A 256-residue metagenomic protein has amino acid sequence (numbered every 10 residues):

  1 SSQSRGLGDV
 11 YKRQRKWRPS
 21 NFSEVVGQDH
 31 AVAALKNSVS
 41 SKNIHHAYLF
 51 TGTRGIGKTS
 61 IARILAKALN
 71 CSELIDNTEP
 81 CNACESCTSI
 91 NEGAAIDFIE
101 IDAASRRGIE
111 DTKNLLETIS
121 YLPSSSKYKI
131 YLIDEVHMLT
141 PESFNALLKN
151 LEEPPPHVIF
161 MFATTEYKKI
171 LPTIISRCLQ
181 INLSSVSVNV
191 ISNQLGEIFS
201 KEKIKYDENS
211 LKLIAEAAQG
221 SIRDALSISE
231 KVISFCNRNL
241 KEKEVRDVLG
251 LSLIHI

Functional and structural regions predicted by a protein language model:
S1-S4, S60, A104-S105, S221: Short linear Ser/Thr-Pro motifs
S2-S4, S23, Y48-T51, E216 (+1 more regions): Short glycine- and Lys/Arg-enriched binding-loop motifs that mark or flank ligand-binding interfaces
Q3-Y11, I256: Short, small-residue-biased leader/transition segments that mark boundaries at the very start of proteins
D9-Q180, V190, I198: P-loop/Walker A NTP-binding region and its immediately flanking N-terminal helices in P-loop NTPase folds
A31, E92-I96, D111, K127 (+2 more regions): Extended, largely alpha-helical regulatory/partner-binding modules appended to the mid-to-C-terminal parts
S120, H255-I256: Long, compositionally biased low-complexity repeat segments characteristic of intrinsically disordered regions
